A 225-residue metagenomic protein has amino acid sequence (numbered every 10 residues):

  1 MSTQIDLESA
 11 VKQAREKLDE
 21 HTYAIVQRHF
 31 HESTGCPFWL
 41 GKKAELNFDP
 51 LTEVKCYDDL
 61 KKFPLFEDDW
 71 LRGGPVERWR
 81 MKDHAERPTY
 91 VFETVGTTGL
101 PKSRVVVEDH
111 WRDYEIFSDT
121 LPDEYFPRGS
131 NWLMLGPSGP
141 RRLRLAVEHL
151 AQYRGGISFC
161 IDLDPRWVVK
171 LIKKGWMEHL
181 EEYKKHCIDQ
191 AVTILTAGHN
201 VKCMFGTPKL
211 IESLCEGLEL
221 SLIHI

Functional and structural regions predicted by a protein language model:
M1-E93, G99-N131, G136-P140, Q152-Y153 (+2 more regions): Nucleotide 5′-phosphate-binding alpha/beta core
L40-K42, L143-A146, E212-E219: A short acidic (Asp/Glu
T94, I223-I225: Conserved small/polar residues in nucleotide/adenosyl-binding loops
L121-P127, R141-H186: Conserved AMP-binding/adenylation subdomain of ANL enzymes
L163-P165, L171, W176-L222: Adenylate-forming
